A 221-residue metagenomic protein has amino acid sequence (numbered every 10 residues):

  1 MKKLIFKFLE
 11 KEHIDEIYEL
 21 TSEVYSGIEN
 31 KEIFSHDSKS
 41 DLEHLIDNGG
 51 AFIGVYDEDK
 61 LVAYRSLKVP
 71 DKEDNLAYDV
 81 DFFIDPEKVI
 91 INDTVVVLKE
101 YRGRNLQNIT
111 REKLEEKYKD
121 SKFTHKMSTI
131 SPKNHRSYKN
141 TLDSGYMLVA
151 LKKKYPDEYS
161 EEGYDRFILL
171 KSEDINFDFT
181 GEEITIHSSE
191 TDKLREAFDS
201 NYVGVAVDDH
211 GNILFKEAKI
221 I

Functional and structural regions predicted by a protein language model:
K3-E19: A short beta-loop-alpha structural element at the N-terminal edge of CoA-dependent acyl/N-acetyltransferase catalytic
Y25-E43: Conserved GNAT-fold acetyl-CoA-binding loop/helix
L42-G54, A63-S66, P70-D74, I91 (+2 more regions): A short helix-loop-beta-strand connector motif used in the catalytic cores of GNAT acetyltransferases and, in some
V62-T94, Y155-D157: Conserved acyl-donor/pantetheine-binding loop and adjacent beta-alpha core of acyl/acetyltransferases and related
K72, T129, L142-G163, V203-H210: Conserved catalytic-core motifs of GNAT/GCN5-like acyltransferases
T94-Y118: Conserved acetyl-CoA-binding loop-helix of GNAT-fold acetyltransferases
Y118-S131: Conserved GNAT acetyl-CoA-binding A-motif
K154-T185, N212-I221: C-terminal "cap" of GNAT-fold acetyltransferases
